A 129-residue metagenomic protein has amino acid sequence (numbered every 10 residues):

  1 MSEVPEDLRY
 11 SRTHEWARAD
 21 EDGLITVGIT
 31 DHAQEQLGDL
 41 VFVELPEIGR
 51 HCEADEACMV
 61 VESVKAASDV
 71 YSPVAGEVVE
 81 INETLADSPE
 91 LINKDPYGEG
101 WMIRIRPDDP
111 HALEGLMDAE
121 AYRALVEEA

Functional and structural regions predicted by a protein language model:
M1-A57, E90, K94-A129: Acidic, low-complexity mobile loops and tails
R9, E44, V61-E62, A67-P73: Small beta-strand-rich domains/subdomains or short beta-sheet motifs embedded in larger alpha/beta proteins
E21-D22, I81-D87: Short, conserved beta-turn/loop elements at beta-strand boundaries and strand-helix junctions
G28, V60, Y71-P73, E80 (+1 more regions): Conserved beta-strand segments that form the floor/walls of ligand-binding pockets within enzyme and binding domains
A57, S63-V64, E83: Short, surface-exposed secondary-structure boundary micro-motifs
M59, V79, A86, R123: Nucleotide phosphate-binding site architecture
K65, L85, D109: Residue-level detector of flexible, active-site-proximal loop/helix-junction positions within diverse enzyme catalytic
